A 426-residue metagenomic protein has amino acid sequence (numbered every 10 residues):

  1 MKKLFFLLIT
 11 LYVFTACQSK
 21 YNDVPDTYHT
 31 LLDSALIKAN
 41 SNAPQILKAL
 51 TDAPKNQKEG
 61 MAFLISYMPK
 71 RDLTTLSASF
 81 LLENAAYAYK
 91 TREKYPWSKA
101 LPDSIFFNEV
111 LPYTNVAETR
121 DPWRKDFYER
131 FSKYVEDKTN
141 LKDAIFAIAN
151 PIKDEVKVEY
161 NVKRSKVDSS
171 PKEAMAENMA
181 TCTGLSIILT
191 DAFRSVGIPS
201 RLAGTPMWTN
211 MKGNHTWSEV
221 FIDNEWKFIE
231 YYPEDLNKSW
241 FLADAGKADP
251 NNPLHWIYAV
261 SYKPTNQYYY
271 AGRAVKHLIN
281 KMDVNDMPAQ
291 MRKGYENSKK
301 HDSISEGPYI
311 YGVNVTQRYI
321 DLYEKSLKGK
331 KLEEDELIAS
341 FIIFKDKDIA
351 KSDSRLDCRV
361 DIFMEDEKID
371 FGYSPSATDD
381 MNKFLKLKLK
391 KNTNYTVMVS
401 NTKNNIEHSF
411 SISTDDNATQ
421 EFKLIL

Functional and structural regions predicted by a protein language model:
K2-L7: Sec-dependent signal peptide recognition, specifically the positively charged N-region followed immediately by
V13-A16: C-terminal motif of bacterial Sec signal peptides marking the signal peptidase cleavage site
Q18-K20: Bacterial signal peptide processing site
Q45-K48, A53-N178, T265-N266, A271-G272 (+3 more regions): Secondary-structure boundary elements
I148, N178-A203, S218: Cysteine-centered nucleophilic/redox motifs
N161-V162, S195, A203-T216, V220-M381 (+1 more regions): His-Asp-centered catalytic microenvironments across diverse enzyme cores, prominently the transglutaminase-like
K391-K403: A short, solvent-exposed beta-strand micro-motif common in secreted/extracellular proteins
T402-L426: Structured interaction patches on ligand/partner-binding surfaces of diverse proteins
